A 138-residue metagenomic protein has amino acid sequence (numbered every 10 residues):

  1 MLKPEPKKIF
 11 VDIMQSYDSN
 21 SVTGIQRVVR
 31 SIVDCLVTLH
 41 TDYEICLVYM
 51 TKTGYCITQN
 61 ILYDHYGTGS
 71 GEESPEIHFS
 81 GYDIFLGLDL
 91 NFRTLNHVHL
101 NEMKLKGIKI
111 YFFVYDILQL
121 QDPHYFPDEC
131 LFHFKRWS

Functional and structural regions predicted by a protein language model:
M1-S138: Carbohydrate transferase catalytic cores enriched for Leloir-type hexosyltransferases
